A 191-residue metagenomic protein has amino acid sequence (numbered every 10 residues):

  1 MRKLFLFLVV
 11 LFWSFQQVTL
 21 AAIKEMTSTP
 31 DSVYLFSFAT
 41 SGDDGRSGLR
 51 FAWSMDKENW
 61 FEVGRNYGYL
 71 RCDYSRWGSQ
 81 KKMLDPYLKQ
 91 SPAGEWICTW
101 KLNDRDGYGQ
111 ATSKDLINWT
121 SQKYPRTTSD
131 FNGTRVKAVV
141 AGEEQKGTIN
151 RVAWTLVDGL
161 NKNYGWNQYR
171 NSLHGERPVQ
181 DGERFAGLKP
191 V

Functional and structural regions predicted by a protein language model:
M1-I23: Bacterial Sec-dependent N-terminal signal peptides
A21-V191: Carbohydrate-active catalytic/glycan-binding domains of CAZyme proteins, especially the secreted or lumenal ectodomains
